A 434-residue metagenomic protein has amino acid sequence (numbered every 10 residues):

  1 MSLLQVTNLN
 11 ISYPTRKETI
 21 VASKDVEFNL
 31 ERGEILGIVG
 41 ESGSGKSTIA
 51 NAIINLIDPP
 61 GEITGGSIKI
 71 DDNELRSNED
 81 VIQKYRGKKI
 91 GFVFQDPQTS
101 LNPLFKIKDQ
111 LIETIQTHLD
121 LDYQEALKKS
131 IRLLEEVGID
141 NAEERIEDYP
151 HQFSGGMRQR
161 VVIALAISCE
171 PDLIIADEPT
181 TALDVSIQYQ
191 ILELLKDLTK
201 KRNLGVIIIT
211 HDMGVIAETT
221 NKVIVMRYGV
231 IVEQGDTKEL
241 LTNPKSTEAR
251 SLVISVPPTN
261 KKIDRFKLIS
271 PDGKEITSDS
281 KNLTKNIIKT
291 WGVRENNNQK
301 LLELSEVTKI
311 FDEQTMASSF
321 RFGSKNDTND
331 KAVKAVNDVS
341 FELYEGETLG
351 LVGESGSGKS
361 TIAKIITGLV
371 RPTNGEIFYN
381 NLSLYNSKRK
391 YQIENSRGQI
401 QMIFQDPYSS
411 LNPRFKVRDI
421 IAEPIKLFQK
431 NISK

Functional and structural regions predicted by a protein language model:
I54, D58, T367: Helix-to-loop junction immediately C-terminal to a conserved catalytic motif
E62-E74, G375-Y385, S396: Conserved ABC transporter NBD signature motif
E74-G91, D109, T117, L240-P244 (+2 more regions): ABC ATPase NBD coupling module
S168-D172: A short, proline-enriched helix->beta-strand linker immediately N-terminal to the Walker B motif in ABC-type P-loop
Q234-G235, N243: ABC ATPase "signature
